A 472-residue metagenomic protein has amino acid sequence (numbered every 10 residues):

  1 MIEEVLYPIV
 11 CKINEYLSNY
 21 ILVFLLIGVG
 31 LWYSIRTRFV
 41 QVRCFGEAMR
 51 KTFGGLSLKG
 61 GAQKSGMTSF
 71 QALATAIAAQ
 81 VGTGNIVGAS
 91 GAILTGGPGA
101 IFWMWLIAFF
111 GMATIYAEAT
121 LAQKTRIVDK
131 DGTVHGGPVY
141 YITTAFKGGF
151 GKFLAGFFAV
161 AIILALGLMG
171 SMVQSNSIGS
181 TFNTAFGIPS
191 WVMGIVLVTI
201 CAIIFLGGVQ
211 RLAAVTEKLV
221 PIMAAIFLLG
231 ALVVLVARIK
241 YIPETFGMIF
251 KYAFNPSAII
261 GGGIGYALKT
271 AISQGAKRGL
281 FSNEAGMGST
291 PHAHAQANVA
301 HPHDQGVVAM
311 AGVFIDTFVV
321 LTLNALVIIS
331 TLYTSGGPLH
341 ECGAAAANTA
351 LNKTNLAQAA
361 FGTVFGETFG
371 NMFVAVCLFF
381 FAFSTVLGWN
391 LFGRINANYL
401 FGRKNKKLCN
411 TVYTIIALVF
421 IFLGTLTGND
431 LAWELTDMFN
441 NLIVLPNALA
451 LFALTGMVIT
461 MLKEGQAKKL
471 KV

Functional and structural regions predicted by a protein language model:
M1-T83, I93-A100, G111, F422 (+1 more regions): N-terminal alpha-helical transmembrane segments of multi-pass membrane transport and channel/translocase proteins
I2-L6, R36-Q41, G84-A89, G167-I178 (+6 more regions): Transmembrane helix-loop junctions in multi-pass membrane proteins
L25-W32, R36-M49, F158, S175-F182 (+6 more regions): Membrane-interface loop-to-helix entry segments
V29-S34, I107-G132, V139, T143-N176 (+3 more regions): Helix-loop-helix module between adjacent transmembrane segments
F39-M67, G91, G97-A100, A113-G149 (+4 more regions): Flexible loop linkers connecting adjacent transmembrane helices in multi-pass alpha-helical membrane transporters
L58-T95, L121-K124, K130-V139, T143-A145 (+2 more regions): Alpha-helical membrane segments and immediately flanking helix-loop junctions that form or couple to the substrate/ion
F110-E118, I195-V209, V220-K240, S273 (+3 more regions): Selective recognition of specific alpha-helical transmembrane segments in multi-pass small-molecule
Y116-R126, K130, L232-M248, P256-G263 (+3 more regions): Extracellular/periplasmic helix-exit of transmembrane alpha-helices
